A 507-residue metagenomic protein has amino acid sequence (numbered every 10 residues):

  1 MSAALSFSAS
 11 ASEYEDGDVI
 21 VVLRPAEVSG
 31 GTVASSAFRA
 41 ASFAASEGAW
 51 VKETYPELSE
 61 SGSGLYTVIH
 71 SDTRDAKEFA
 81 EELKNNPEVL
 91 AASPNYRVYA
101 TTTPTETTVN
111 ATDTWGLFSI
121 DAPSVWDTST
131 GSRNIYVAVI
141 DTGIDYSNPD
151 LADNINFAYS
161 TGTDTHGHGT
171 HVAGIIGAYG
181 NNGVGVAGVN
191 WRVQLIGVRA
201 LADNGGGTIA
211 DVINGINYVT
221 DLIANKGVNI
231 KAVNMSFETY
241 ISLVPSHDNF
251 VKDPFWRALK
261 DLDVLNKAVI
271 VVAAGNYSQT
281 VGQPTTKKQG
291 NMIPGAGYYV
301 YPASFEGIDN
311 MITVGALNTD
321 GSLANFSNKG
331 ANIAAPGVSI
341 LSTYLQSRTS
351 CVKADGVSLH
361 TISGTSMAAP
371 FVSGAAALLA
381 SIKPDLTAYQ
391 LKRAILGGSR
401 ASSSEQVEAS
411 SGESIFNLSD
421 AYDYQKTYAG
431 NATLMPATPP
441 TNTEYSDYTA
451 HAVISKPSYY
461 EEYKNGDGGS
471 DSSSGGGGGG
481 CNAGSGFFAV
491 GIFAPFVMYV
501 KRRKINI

Functional and structural regions predicted by a protein language model:
F7-T107: Primarily auto-inhibitory N-terminal propeptides
V19-V21, T67, A91-S93, Y136-I140 (+8 more regions): Structural recognition of the beta-strand scaffold that forms the well-ordered cores of secreted hydrolase catalytic
P56-S63, E81-Y136, I144, N148-D150 (+2 more regions): Protease zymogen maturation seam
S124-N156, G162-D211, K226-A232, G307-N310 (+5 more regions): Subtilisin-like serine protease catalytic core
D127, S132-R133, A200-I308, D320-S322 (+4 more regions): Substrate-binding/access-modulating region of protease and related hydrolase catalytic domains
I140, L151, A187, A316-S366: Catalytic-core environment of secreted peptidases
K226-F237, A268, N310-T313, S381-G469: C-terminal subdomain of the subtilisin-like protease fold in secreted/lumenal serine endopeptidases
S485-R503: A cross-kingdom C-terminal cell-surface attachment/processing module
